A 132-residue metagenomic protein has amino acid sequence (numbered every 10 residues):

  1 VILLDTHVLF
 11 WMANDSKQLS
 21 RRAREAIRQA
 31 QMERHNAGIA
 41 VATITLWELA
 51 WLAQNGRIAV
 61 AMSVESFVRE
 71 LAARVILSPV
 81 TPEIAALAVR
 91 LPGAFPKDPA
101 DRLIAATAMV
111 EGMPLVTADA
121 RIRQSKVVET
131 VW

Functional and structural regions predicted by a protein language model:
V1-V41, N55-R69, E111, A120-R121 (+1 more regions): Short, well-structured N-terminal submotif of metal-dependent ribonuclease cores
V8, T45, I84, I104 (+1 more regions): Alpha-helix capping/helix-boundary segments
D15, Q54-G56, L87, L91 (+2 more regions): Glycine-rich, flexible loop/turn motifs
A30-E33, L52, G56, R74-V75 (+1 more regions): Alpha-helix C-capping/helix-to-loop hinge sites
A37, V75, V128: Short, conserved active-site loop motifs that form the nucleotide-linked donor/cofactor pocket
A61-E65, A72-A118, V131: Active-site neighborhoods of divalent-metal-dependent phosphate/nucleic-acid chemistry enzymes
S125-W132: Short C-terminal tail/terminal secondary-structure segment of NAD(P)H-dependent dehydrogenase/reductase domains
